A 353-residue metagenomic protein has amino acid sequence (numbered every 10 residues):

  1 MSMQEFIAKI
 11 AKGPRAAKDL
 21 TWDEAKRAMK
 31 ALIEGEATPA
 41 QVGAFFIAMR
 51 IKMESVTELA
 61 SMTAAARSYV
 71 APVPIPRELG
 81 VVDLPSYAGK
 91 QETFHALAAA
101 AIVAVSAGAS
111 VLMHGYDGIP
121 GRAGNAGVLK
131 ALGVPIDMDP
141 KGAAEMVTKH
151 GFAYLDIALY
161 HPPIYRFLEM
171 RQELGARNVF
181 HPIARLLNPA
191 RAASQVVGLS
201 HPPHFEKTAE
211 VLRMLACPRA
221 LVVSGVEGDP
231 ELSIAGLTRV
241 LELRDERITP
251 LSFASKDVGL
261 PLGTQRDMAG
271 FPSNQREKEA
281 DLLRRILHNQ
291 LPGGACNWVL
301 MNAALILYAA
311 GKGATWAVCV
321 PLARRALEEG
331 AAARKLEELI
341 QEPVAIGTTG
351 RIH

Functional and structural regions predicted by a protein language model:
M1-T93, V103-V111, G263-S273, L282-L291 (+3 more regions): Acidic, glycine/proline-rich low-complexity segments that act as flexible tails and inter-domain linkers
Q41, F45-A48, C296-A314, A323: A conserved, hydrophobic alpha-helical segment in the catalytic core of large ATP/adenylate-utilizing enzymes
L79-M146: A generic, well-ordered mixed alpha/beta core segment in the N-terminal half of proteins
V111-G115, I136-D139, Y154-I157, F180-P182 (+2 more regions): General beta-strand structural signal in soluble alpha/beta enzymes
G142-L199, T249: Phosphate/diphosphate-binding glycine-rich loops and adjacent basic-rich segments that engage nucleotide
S194-R239: Glycine-rich ThDP/TPP pyrophosphate-binding loop and its adjacent helix/strand module within ThDP-dependent enzymes
S233-G293: Active-site/ligand-binding loops adjacent to catalytic centers
